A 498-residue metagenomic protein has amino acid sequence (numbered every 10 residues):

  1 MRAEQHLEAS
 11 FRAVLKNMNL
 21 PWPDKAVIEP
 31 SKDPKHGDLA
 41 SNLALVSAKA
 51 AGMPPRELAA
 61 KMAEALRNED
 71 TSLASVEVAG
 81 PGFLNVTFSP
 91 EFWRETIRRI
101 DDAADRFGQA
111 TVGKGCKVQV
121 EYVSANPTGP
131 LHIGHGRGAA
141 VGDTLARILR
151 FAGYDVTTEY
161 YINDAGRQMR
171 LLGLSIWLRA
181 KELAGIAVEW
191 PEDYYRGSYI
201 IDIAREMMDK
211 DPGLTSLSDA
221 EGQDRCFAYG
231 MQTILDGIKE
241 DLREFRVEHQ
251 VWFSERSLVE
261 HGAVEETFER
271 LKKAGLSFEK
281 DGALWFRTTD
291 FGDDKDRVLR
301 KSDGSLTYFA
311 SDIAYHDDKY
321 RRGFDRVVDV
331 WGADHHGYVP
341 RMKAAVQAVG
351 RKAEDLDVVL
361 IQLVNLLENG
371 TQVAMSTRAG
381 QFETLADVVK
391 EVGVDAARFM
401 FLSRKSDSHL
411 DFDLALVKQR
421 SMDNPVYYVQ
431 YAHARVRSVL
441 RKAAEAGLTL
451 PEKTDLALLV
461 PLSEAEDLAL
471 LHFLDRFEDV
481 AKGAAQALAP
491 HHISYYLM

Functional and structural regions predicted by a protein language model:
M1-R94, D105, Q109-M498: Non-catalytic interaction-recognition regions
E95-I100: Short, charged, solvent-exposed linker or helix-capping segments at domain edges/interfaces that act as flexible hinges
